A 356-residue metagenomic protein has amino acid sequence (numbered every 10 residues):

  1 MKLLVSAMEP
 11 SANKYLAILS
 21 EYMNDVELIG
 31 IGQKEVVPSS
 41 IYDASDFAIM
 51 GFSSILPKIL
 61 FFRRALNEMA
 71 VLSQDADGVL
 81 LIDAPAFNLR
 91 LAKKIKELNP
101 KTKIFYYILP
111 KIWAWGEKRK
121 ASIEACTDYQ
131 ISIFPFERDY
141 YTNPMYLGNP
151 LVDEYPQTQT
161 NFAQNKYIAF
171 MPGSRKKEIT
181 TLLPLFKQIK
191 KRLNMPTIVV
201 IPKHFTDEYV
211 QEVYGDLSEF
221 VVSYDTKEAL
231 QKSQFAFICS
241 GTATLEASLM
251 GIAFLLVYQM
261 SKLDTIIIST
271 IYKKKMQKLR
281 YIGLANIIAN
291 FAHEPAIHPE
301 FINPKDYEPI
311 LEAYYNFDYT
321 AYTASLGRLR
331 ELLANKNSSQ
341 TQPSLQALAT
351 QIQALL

Functional and structural regions predicted by a protein language model:
K2-T160, A169-L183, R192, H204-D207 (+1 more regions): Active-site and donor-binding regions of nucleotide-sugar-utilizing enzymes
A70, L183, K187-K191, Y315 (+2 more regions): A structural alpha-helix within SAM-dependent methyltransferase catalytic domains
N165: Phosphate-coordination loops involved in phosphoryl transfer and adenosine-cofactor binding
V199-I201: Short beta-strand/loop segment that forms part of the nucleotide-sugar
V210-D225: Nucleotide-activated donor-binding/catalytic signature segment of Leloir-type glycosyltransferases, i.e., the conserved
Y224-K274: A donor-sugar binding/catalytic signature common to diverse glycosyltransferases and related nucleotide-sugar
M276-S339: Leloir-type glycosyltransferase catalytic cores
N335-L356: C-terminal alpha-helical cap of glycosyltransferases
